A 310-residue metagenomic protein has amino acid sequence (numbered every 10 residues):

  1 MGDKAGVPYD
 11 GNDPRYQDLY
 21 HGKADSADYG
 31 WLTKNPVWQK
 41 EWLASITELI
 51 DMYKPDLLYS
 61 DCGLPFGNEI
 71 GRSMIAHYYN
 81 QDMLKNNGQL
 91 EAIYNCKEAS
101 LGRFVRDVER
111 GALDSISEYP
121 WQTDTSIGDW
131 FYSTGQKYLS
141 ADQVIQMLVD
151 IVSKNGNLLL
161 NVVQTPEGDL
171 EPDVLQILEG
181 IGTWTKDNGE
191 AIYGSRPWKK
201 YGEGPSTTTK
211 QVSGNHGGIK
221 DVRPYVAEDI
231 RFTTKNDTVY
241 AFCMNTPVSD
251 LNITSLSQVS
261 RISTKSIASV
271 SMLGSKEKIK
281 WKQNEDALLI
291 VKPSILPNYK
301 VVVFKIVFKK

Functional and structural regions predicted by a protein language model:
M1-K310: Mature catalytic domains of secreted/periplasmic carbohydrate-active enzymes
